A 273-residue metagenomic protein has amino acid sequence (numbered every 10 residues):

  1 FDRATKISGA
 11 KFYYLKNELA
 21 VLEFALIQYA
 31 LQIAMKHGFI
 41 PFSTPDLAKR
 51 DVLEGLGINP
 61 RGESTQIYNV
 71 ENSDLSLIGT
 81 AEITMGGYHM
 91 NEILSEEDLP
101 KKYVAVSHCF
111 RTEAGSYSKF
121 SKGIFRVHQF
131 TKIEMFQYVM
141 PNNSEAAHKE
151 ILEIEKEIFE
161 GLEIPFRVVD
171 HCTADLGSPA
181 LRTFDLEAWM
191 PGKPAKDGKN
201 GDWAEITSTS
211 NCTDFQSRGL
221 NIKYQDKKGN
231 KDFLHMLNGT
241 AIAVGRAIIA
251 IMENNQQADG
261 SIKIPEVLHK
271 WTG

Functional and structural regions predicted by a protein language model:
F1-G273: TRNA-recognition modules of translation machinery and tRNA-sensing kinases, especially anticodon-binding
